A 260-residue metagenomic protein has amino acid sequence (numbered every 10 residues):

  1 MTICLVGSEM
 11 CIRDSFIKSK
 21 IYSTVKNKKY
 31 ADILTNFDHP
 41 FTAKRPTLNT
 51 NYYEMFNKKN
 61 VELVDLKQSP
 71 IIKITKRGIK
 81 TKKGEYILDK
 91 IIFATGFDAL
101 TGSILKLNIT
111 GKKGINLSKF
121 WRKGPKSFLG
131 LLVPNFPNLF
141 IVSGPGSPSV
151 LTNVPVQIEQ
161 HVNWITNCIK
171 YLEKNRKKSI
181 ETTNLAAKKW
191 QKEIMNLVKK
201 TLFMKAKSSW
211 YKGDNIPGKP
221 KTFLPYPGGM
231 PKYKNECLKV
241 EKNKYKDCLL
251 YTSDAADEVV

Functional and structural regions predicted by a protein language model:
M1-G7, I12, Y251-V260: Single conserved hydrophobic/aromatic residue that forms the stacking wall/gate of nucleotide- or nucleobase-binding
S8, S127, N135, F140-S253: C-terminal, flexible cofactor-proximal segment of oxidoreductases
S8-I71, I165-I194, K200: Dinucleotide-binding/catalytic capping subdomain of oxidoreductase cores
E62-V64, I92, P137-V142: Hydrophobic/aromatic beta-strand patches that form the interior of the parallel beta-sheet core in alpha/beta enzyme
K73-E85: Conserved beta-strand-loop-beta-strand element in the redox core of flavoprotein oxidoreductases
L88-G96: Short hydrophobic core segments
D98-S147: Glycine-rich loop(s) and the adjacent beta-strand/alpha-helix scaffold that form part
